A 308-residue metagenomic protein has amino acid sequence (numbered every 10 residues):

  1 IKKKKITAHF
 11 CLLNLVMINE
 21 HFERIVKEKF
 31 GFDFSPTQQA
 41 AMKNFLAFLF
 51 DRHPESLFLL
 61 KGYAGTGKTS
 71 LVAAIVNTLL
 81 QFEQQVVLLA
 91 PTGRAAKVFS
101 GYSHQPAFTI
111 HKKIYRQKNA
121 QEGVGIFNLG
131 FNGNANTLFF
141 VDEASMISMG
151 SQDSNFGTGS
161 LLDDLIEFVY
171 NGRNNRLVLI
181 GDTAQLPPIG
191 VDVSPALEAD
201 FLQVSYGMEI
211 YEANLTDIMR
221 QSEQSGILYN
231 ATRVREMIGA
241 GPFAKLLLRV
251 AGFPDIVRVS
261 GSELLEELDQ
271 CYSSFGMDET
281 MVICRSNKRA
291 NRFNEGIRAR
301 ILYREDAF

Functional and structural regions predicted by a protein language model:
H21-F22, N44-L46, H53, Y170-N175 (+1 more regions): Conserved helicase motor core of P-loop NTPases
F32-L49: N-terminal pre-P-loop "Q-motif" helix
L60: Hydrophobic anchor at the beta1->P-loop junction of P-loop NTPases
A64: The conserved Walker
K68: Conserved lysine of the Walker
L71, I75: Hydrophobic positions on the alpha1 helix immediately C-terminal to the Walker A/P-loop
L89-T137: Inter-Walker segment of RecA-like/P-loop motor cores
S145-L162, L186-D192: Conserved ATPase-coupling elements of RecA-like P-loop NTPase cores
